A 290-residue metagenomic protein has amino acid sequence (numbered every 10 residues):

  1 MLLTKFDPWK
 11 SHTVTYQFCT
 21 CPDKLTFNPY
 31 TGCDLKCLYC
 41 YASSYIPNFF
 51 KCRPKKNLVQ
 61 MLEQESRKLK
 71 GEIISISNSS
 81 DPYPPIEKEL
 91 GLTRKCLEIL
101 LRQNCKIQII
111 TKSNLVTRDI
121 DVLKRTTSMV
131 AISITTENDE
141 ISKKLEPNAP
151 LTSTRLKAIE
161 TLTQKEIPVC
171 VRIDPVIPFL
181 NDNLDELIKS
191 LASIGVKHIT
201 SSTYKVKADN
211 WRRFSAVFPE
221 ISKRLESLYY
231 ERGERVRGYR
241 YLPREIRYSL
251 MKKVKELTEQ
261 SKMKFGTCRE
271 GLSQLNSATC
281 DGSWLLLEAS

Functional and structural regions predicted by a protein language model:
M1-A131, T135-I141, L156: Conserved Radical SAM active-site core
L2-K5, W9, D185-S290: Auxiliary Fe-S-binding modules of radical SAM enzymes
P54-K55, V116-T117, I177-D182, Q274: Acidic-and-aromatic substrate-binding clefts and catalytic sites of carbohydrate-active enzymes
I74, I107, V130-I132, V169-I173 (+2 more regions): Hydrophobic faces of well-ordered beta-strands that scaffold small-molecule active sites in alpha/beta enzyme cores
N78-P84, L115-T117, V130-A149, I177-P178 (+2 more regions): Conserved radical SAM core fold
L90-L92, S153, N183-K189: Charged helix-capping and loop-helix junction motifs
I99-C105, K157-V169, R244-G266: A structural motif corresponding to the C-terminal end of an alpha-helix and its immediate exit/capping segment
N148, T161-D182, R237-R244: Conserved strand-turn element in the central/C-terminal portion of the radical SAM core barrel that lines
